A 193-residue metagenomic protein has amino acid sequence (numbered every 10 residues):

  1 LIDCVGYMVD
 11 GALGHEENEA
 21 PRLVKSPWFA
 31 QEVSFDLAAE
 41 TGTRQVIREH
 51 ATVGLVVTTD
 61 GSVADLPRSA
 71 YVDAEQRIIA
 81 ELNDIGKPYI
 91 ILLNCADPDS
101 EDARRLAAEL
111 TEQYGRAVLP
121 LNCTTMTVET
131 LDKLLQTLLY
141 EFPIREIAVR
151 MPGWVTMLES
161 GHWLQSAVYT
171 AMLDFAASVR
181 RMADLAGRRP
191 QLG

Functional and structural regions predicted by a protein language model:
L1, G11-H15, S34-D36, T41-Q45 (+6 more regions): Intrinsic disorder and flexible coil segments
L1-F29: Conserved G1/Walker A P-loop phosphate-binding module
N18-A117: Conserved C-terminal guanine-recognition region of P-loop GTPase G domains, centered on the G4
S26, P67, T127, H162-Q165 (+1 more regions): Serine/threonine-rich low-complexity intrinsically disordered regions
R77-I91, C95-W163: Canonical P-loop GTPase G-domain recognition
Q136-P143, P152-G193: P-loop NTP-binding site
